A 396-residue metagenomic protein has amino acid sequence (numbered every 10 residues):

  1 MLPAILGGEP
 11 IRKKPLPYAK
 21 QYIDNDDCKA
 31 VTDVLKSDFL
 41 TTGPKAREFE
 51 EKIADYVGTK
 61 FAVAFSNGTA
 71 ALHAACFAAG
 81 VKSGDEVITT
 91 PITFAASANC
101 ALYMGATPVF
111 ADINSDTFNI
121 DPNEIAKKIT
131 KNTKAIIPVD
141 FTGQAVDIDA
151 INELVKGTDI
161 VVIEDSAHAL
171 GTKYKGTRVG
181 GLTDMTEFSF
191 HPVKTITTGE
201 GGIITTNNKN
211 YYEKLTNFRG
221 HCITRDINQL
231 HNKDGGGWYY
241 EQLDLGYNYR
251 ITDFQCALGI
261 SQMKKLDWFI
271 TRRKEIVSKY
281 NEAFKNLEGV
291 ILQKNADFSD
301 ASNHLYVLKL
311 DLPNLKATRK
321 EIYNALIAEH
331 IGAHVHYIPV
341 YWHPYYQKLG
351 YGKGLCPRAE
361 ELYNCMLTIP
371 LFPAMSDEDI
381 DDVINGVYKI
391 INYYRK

Functional and structural regions predicted by a protein language model:
M1, L315-K316, I327-A328, Q347-K396: PLP-dependent enzyme catalytic core of the Aspartate aminotransferase-like
M1-L40, P44, Y240-L243, P370: N-terminal "arm"/small-domain region of PLP-dependent enzymes with the aminotransferase-like
V31, I53, A71, V87 (+16 more regions): Generic structural signal for small/hydrophobic residues in well-ordered secondary structure, especially within
F39-E86, C100-M104, F110-D112, T177: Phosphate-binding glycine-rich loop
F77-S166, K173: PLP-dependent aminotransferase-like
N152-V161, T198, I203-I223, K316-H330: Basic phosphate/pyrophosphate-binding loop/patch that engages nucleotide-derived ligands
A169-K175, L182-L305, Y341: Active-site region of PLP-dependent enzymes
H221-G235, K279-F284, D297, E321-L355 (+2 more regions): Conserved PLP cofactor-binding pocket of PLP-dependent enzymes
